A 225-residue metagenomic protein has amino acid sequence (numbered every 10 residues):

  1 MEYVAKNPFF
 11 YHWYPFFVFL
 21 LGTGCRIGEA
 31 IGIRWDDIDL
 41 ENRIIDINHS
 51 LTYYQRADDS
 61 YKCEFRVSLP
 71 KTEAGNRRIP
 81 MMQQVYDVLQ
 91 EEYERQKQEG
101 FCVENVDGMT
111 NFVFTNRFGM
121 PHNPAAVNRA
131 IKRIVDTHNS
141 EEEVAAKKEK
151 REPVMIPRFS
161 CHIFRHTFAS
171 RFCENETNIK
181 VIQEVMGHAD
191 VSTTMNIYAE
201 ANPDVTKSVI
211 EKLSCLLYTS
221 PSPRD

Functional and structural regions predicted by a protein language model:
M1-I33, L40-E41, T52, A74-N76 (+2 more regions): Basic, Lys/Arg- and aromatic-enriched nucleic-acid-binding interface segment
M1-Y3, Y54-M82: DNA breakage-rejoining catalytic core of tyrosine-based enzymes
E2-W13, I79, R95-E104, M109-P121 (+2 more regions): Short, basic (Lys/Arg/His-rich) helix/loop patches that form interaction surfaces in the mid-to-C-terminal regions
L40, H49-A57, L89-E104, N139-A145 (+1 more regions): Proline-centered turn/helix-capping motifs that create local helix->coil transitions or kinks
R43-I45: Hydrophobic residues embedded in beta-strands of well-ordered beta-sheets
L51-Y53, T167, M186-E211: Catalytic-site neighborhood detector that most strongly recognizes the C-terminal catalytic loop/helix of tyrosine
Y218-D225: Conserved small/polar residues in nucleotide/adenosyl-binding loops
